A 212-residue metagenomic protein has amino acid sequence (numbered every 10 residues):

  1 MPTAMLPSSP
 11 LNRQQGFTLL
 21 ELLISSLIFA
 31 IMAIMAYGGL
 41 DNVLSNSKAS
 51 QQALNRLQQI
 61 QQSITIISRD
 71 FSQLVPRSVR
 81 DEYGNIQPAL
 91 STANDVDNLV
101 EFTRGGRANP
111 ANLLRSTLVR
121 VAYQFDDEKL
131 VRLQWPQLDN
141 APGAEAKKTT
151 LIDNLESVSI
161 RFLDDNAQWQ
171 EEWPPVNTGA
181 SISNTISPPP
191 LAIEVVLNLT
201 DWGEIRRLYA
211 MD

Functional and structural regions predicted by a protein language model:
M1-Q14, A53, D212: Short, Lys/Arg-enriched, disordered terminal segments
P2, L11-L40: N-terminal single-pass transmembrane signal-anchor helix
M35-A141: Extracytoplasmic beta-strand-rich oligomerization domains located immediately C-terminal to a leader/signal peptide
T103-P188: Intrinsically disordered, low-complexity regions enriched in Pro/Ser/Thr/Gly and acidic residues
P190-A192: Extracellular Ig-like/FN3 beta-sandwich strand-entry sites
E194-T200: Short, exposed beta-strand-loop hairpins at the edges of beta-sheets in extracellular/periplasmic proteins
W202-E204: Short acidic/polar inter-strand loop motif in beta-rich domains
R206-A210: Edge beta-strands of extracellular beta-sandwich domains
